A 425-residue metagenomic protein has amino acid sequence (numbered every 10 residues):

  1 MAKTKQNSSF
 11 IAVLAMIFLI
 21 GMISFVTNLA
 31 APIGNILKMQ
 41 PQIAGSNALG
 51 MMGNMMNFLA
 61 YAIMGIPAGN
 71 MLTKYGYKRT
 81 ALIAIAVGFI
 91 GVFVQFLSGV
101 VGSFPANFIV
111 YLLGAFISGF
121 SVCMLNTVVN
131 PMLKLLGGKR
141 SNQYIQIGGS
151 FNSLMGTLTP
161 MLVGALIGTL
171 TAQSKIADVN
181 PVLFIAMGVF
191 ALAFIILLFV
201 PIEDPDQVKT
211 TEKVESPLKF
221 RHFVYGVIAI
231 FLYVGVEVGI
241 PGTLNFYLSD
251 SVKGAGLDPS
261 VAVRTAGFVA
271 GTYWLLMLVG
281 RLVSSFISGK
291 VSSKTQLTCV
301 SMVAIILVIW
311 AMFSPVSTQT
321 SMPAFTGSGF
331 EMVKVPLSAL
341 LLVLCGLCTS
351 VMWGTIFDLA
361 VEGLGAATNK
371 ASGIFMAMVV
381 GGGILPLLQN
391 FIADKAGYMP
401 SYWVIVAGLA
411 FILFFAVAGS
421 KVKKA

Functional and structural regions predicted by a protein language model:
I11-I43, N130, I240-L248: Extracytoplasmic
A30-A31, T159, K219-L275: Extracytoplasmic gate region of multi-pass secondary transporters
M51-L72, G271-V283, G381: Central cavity-lining transmembrane alpha-helices of secondary-active solute carriers, predominantly the Major
I63-I109: Conserved MFS/SLC helix-loop-helix module at the cytosolic interface between two early adjacent transmembrane helices
A86-P105, M302-E331: C-terminal ends and interior cores of transmembrane alpha-helices in multi-pass membrane transporters/permeases
P105-L125, P323-M352: Hydrophobic core of transmembrane alpha-helices in multi-pass small-molecule transporters, especially MFS/SLC-type
M124-G138, T349-G365: Intracellular juxtamembrane helix-capping segments at the cytosolic ends of symmetry-related transmembrane helices
K139-R140, Y144-I202: Helix-loop-helix hairpin linking two adjacent transmembrane segments in secondary transporters
